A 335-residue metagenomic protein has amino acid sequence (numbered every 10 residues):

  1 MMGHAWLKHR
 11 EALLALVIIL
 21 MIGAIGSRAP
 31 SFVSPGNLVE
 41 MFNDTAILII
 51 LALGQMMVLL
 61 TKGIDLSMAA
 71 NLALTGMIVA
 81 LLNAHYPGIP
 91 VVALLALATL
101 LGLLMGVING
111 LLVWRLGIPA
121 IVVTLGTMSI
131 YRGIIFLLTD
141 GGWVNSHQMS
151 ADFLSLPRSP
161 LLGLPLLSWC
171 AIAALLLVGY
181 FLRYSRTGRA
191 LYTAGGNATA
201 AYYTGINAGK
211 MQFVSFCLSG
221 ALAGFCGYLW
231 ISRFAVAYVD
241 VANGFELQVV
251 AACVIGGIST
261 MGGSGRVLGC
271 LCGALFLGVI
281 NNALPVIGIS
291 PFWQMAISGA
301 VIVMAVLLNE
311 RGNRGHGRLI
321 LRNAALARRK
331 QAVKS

Functional and structural regions predicted by a protein language model:
M1-G23, Y203-K210, L284-S335: Cytosolic-side transmembrane-helix boundaries in multi-pass membrane proteins
M2-W6, L59-I64, H85, L103-N145 (+2 more regions): Short loop segments and helix-boundary regions at transmembrane helix junctions of multi-pass inner-membrane proteins
E11-L16, M41, I49, A70-L74 (+7 more regions): Hydrophobic alpha-helical transmembrane segments
V17-V33, I135-T139, G179-R186, L308: Structural signal for alpha-helical transmembrane segments and their membrane-water exit/capping regions in multi-pass
M21-P87, L111-I118, C253, G257-V267 (+1 more regions): Single transmembrane alpha-helix segments in multi-pass membrane proteins
I89-L94, A98, L104-N109, V113 (+1 more regions): Helix-loop-helix "hairpin" substructures at the membrane interface of multi-pass membrane proteins
A120-Y184, M211, R233-A242, I320-S335: Transmembrane helix-bundle core of multi-pass membrane transporters and related energy-transducing complexes
A223, R233-S298: Transmembrane alpha-helical segments in multi-pass inner-membrane proteins
